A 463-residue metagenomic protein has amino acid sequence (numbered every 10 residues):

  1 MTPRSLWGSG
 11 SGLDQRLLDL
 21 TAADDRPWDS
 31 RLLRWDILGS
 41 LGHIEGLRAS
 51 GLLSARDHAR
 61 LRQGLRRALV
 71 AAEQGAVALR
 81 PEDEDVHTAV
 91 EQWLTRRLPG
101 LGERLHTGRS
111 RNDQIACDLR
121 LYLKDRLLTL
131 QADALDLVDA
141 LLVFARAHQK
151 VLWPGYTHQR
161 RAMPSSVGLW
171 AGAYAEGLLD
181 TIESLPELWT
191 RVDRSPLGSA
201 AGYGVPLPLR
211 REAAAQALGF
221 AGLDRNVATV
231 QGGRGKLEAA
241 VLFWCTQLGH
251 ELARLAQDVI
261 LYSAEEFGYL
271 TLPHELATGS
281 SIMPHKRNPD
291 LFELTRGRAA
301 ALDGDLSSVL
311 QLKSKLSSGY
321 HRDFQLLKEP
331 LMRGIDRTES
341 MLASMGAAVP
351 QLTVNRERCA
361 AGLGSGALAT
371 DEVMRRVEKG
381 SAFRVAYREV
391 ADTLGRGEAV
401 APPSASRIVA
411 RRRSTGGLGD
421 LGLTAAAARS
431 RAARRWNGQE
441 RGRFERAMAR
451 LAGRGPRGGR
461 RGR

Functional and structural regions predicted by a protein language model:
M1-G204, L209-Q216, T278-G279, F292-L294 (+2 more regions): A helix-coil-helix interface module used to build multimeric assemblies and to scaffold catalytic/cofactor sites
M1-G39, R97-L101, M283-R463: Glycine-rich cofactor/substrate-binding loops
H43-L53, L169, A239-Q247, D371-K379: Short, well-ordered beta-strand elements within core beta-sheets of diverse protein domains
E45, A49, V70-V77, T95 (+15 more regions): Charged/polar positions within long, soluble alpha-helices
S54-A55, G222, F383, V400: Residue-level detector of short coil/turn "hinge" positions at structural boundaries
L61-L65, L218, S263, H274-L276 (+2 more regions): A general structural motif at alpha-helix termini
L119-R120, K124, Q131-A132, R146 (+3 more regions): Charged, flexible cofactor/metal-binding loops and thiol motifs
